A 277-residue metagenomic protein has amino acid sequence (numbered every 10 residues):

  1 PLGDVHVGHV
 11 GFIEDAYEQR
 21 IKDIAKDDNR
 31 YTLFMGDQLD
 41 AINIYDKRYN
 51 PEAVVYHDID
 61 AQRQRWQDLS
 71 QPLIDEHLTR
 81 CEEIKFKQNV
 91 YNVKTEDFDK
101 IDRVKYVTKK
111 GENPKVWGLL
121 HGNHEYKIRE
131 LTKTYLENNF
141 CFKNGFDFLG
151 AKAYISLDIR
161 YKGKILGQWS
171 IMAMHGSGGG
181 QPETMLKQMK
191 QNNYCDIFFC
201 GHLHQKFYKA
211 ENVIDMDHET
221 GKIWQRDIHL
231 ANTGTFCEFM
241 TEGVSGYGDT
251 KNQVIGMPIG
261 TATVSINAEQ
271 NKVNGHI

Functional and structural regions predicted by a protein language model:
P1, S156-G179: Core dinuclear metal-dependent hydrolase active-site scaffold
P1, T32-F34, L119, M172 (+1 more regions): Residue-level marker for buried hydrophobic side chains located in beta-strands that build the well-ordered beta-sheet
G3-H6, G36-A41, G122-E125, G176-G178 (+2 more regions): Active-site metal-binding loops of divalent metal-dependent hydrolases
V7-L149: Core catalytic region of metal-dependent phosphoesterases/phosphodiesterases, especially metallo-beta-lactamase-like
K22, K109-G111, K133-N144, I165 (+2 more regions): Short, surface-exposed basic-aromatic patches at helix termini and helix-loop junctions that form
K26, K164, I277: Polar, enzyme-active/binding microenvironments
N144-K162: Short acidic low-complexity segments
Q168-Q270: Conserved beta-sheet core of the metallophosphoesterase superfamily
